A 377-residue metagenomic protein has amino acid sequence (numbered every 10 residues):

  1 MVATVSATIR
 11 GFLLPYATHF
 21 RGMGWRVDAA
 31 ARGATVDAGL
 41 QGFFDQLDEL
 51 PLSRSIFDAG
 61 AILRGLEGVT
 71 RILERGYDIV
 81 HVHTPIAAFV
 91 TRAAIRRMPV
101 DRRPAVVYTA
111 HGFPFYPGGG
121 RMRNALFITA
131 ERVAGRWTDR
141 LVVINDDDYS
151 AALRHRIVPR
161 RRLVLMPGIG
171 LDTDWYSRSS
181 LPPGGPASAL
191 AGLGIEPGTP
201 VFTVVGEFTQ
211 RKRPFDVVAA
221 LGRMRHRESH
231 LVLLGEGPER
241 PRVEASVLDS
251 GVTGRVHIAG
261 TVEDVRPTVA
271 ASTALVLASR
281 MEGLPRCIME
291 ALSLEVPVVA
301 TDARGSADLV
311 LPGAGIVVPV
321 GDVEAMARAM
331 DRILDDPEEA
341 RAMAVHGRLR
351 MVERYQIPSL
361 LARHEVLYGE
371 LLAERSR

Functional and structural regions predicted by a protein language model:
V2-A61, D148-A151, R156, R162-L165 (+1 more regions): N-terminal strand-loop element at the rim of the active site of nucleotide-sugar-dependent glycosyltransferases
R10-P15, P200-R223, S229, P238-E244 (+3 more regions): A conserved mid-protein helix/loop that constitutes part of the nucleotide-sugar donor-binding site
D48-E49, R132-G185: Donor nucleotide-sugar binding/catalytic pocket of nucleotide-sugar-dependent glycosyltransferases
V82-A88: Short His-centered aromatic/hydrophobic patch
S188-A191, R332, E339-R354, L360-V366: A short, well-ordered alpha-helix in the C-terminal region of glycosyltransferases
T261, R280: Aromatic "clamp/platform" in nucleotide-sugar-dependent glycosyltransferases that forms part of the donor/acceptor
P297-A300: Short hydrophobic beta-strand element within catalytic cores of glycosyltransferases and related nucleotide-activated
P312, I316-V323, R332-P337: Conserved acidic donor-binding segment of nucleotide-sugar-dependent glycosyltransferases
